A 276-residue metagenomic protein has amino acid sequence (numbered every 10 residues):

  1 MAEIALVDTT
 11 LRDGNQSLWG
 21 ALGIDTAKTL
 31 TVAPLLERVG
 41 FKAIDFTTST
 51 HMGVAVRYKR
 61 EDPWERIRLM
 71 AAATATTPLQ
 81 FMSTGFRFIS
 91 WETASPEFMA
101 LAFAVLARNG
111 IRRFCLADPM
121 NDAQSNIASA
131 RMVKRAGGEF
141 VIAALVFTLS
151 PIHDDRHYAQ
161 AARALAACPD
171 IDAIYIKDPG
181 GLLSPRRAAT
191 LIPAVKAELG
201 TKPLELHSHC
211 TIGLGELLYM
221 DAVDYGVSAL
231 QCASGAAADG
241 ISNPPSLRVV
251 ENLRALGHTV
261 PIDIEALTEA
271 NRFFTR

Functional and structural regions predicted by a protein language model:
M1-C115, P119-R276: Catalytic cores and adjacent flexible loops of soluble metabolic enzymes that perform enolate/carbanion chemistry on
